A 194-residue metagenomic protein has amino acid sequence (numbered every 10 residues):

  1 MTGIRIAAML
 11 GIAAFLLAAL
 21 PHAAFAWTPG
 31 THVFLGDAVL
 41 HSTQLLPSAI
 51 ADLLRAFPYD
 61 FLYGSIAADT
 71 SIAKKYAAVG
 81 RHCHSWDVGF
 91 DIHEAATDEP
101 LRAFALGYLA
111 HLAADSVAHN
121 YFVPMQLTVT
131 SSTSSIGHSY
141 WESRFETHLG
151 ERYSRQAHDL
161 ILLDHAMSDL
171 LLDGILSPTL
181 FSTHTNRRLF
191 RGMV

Functional and structural regions predicted by a protein language model:
M1-M9: Bacterial N-terminal signal peptides that target proteins for export
G11-Y108, L112-L180, R188: N-terminal, motif-rich segments that launch catalysis or mediate targeting to/interaction with membranes, typified by
S182-V194: A mid-sequence, solvent-exposed acidic-amphipathic segment
